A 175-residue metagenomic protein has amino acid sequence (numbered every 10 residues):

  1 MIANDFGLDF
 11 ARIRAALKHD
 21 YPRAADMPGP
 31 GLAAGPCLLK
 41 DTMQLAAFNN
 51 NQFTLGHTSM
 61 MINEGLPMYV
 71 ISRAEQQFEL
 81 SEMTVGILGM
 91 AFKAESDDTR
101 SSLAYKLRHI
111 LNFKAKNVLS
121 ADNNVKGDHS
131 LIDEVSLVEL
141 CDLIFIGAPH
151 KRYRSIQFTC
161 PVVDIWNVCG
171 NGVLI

Functional and structural regions predicted by a protein language model:
M1-I175: Structural/interface elements that position substrates and couple domains in central-metabolism enzymes
